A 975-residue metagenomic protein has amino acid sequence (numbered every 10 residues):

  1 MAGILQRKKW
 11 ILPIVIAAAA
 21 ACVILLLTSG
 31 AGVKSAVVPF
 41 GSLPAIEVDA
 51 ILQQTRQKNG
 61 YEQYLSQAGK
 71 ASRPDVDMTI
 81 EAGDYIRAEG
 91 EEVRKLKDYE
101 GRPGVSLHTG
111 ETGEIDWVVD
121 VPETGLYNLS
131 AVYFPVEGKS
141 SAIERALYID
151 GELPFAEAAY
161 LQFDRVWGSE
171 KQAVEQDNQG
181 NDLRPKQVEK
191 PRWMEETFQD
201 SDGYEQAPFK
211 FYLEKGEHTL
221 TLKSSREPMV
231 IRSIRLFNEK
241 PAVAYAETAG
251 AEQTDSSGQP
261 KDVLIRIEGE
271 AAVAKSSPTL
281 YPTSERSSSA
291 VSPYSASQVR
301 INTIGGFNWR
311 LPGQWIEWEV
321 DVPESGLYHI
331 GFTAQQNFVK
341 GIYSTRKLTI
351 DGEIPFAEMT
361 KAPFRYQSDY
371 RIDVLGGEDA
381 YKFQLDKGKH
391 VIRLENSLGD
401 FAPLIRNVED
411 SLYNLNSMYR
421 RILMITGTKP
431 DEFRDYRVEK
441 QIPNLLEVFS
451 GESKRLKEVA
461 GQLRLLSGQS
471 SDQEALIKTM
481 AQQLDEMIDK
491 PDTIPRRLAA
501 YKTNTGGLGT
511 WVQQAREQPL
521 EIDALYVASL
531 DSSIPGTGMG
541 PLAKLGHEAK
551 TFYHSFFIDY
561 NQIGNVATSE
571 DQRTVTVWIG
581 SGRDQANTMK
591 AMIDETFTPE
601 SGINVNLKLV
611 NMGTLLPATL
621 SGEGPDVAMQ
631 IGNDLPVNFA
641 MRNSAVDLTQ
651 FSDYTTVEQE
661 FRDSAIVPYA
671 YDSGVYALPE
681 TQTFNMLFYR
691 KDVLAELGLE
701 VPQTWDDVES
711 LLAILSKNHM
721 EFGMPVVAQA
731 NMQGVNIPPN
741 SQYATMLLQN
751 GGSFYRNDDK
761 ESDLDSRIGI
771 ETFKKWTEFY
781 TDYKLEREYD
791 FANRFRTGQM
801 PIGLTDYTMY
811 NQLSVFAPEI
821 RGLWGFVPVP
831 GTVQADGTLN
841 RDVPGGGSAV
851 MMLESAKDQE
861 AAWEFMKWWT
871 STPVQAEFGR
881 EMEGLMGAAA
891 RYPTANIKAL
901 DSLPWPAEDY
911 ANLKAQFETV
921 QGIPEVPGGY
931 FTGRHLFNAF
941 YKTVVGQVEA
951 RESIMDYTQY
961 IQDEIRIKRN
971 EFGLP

Functional and structural regions predicted by a protein language model:
I4-S533: Extracytoplasmic
E123, E324, A817-A890, E918-Q921: Extracytoplasmic/periplasmic substrate-recognition and gating elements
R496-R497, L525, P844, S902-Y960: C-terminal capping/gating helix-and-loop segments adjacent to ligand/active sites or protein-protein/ligand interfaces
Y553-D571, N633-M686, E709, L823-P830 (+2 more regions): Hinge/lid segment of periplasmic solute-binding proteins
E570-R583, F597, I603-K608, V627 (+2 more regions): Short, well-ordered beta-strand elements
E595-F661, P668, D692-E700, Q799-I802 (+5 more regions): Extracytoplasmic "Venus flytrap"/periplasmic binding protein-like
Y671-E680, N685, D707-S762, I768-G769 (+1 more regions): Extracytoplasmic/periplasmic solute-binding protein
D758-E788: Glycine-centered hinge/linker elements that transmit conformational signals in sensory and ligand-binding systems
